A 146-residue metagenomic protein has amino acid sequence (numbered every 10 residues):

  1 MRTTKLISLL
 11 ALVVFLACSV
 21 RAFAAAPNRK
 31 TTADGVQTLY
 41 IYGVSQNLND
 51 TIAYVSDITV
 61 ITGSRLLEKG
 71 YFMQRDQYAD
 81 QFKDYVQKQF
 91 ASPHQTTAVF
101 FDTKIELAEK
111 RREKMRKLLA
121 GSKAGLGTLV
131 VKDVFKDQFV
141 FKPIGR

Functional and structural regions predicted by a protein language model:
M1-N28: Bacterial Sec-dependent N-terminal signal peptides
A25-T97, K110, L118-R146: Acidic/polar low-complexity segments and flexible, solvent-exposed patches
Q95-I105: Second-shell loop/turn segments in exported
E106-R112: Short amphipathic alpha-helices within nucleic acid-binding modules
